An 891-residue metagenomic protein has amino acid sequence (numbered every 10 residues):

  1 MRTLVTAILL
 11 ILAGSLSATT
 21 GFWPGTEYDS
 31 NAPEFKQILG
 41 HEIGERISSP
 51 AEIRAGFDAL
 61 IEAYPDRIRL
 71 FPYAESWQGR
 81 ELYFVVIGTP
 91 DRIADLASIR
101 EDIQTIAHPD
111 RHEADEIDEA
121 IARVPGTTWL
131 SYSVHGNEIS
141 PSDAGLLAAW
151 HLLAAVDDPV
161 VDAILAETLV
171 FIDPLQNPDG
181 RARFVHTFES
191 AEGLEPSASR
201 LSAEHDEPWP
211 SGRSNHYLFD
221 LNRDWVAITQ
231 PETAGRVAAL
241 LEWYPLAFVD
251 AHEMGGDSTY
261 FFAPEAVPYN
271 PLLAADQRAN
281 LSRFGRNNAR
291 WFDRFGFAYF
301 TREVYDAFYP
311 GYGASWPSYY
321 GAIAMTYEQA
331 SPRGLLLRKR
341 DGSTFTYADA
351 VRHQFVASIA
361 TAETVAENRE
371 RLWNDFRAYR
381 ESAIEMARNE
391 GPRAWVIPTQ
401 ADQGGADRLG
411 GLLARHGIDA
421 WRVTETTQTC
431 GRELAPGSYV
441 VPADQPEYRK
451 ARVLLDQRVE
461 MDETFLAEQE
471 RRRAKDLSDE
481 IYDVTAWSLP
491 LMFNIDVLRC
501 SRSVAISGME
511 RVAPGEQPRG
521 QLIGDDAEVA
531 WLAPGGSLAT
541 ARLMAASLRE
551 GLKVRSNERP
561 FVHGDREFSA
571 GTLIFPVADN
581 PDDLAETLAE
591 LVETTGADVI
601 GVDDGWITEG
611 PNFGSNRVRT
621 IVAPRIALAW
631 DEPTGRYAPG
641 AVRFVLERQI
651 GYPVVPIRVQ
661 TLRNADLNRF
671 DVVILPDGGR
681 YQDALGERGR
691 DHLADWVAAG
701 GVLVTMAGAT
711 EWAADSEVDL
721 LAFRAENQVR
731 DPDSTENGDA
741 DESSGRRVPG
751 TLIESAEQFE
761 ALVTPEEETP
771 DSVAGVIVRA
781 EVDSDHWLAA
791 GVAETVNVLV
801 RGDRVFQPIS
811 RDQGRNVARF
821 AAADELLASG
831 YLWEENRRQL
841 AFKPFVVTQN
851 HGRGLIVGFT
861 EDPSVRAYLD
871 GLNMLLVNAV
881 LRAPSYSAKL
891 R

Functional and structural regions predicted by a protein language model:
M1-L4: Positively charged n-region of N-terminal signal peptides that target proteins for export
T6-S17: Bacterial N-terminal signal peptides
T19-D143, L147-L169, Y217, R223-D224 (+7 more regions): Intrinsic-disorder/low-complexity accessory segments
A149-L152, E167-S190, E195: Carboxylate/His-rich catalytic cores and anion/metal-binding grooves
P174-D179, F188, A251-S258, A709-T710: Short, solvent-exposed turn/loop segments enriched in Gly/Ser/Thr/Pro and often Arg
H186-H205, V226, T233, P245 (+1 more regions): Active-site cavity-forming subdomains of large catalytic enzyme subunits
L201-F219, D733: Aromatic- and acidic-residue-enriched carbohydrate-binding clefts of CAZyme catalytic domains
L240-M254: Proline-aspartate-enriched helix->loop->beta-strand connector
